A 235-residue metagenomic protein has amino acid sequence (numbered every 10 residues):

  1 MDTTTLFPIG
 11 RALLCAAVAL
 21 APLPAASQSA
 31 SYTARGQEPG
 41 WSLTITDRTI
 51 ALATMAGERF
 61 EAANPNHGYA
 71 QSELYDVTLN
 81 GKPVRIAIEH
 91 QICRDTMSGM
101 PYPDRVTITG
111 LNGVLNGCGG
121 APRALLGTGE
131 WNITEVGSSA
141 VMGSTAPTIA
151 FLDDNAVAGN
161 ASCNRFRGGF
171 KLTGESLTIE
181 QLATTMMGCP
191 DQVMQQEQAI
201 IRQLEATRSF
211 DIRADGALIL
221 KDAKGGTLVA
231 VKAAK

Functional and structural regions predicted by a protein language model:
D2-L13: Bacterial N-terminal signal peptides that target proteins for export
T5, A19-A21, A62: Compositionally biased, intrinsically disordered/low-complexity regions enriched for serine, proline and threonine
G10, I50, I200-L204: Generic hydrophobic, helix-prone segments enriched in Leu/Val/Ile
G10, P24-A26, H67: Intrinsically disordered, low-complexity segments enriched in proline/serine/threonine
G10, V84, G117-G119: Glycine-centered structural positions embedded in regular secondary structure
R11-A21: Bacterial N-terminal signal peptides
A25-Q28, E61-N64, S72-L74, Q91-K235: Lipid interaction determinants
S31-A87, R167-G168, E175: Central antiparallel beta-sheet cores of small beta-barrel/beta-sandwich binding domains
